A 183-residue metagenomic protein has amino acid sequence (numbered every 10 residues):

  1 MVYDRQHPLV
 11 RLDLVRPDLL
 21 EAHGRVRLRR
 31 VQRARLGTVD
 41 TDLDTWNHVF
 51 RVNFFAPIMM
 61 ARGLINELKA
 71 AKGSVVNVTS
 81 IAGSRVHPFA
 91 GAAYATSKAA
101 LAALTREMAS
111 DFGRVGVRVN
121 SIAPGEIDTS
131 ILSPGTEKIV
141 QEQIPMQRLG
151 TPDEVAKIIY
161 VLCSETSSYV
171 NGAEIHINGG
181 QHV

Functional and structural regions predicted by a protein language model:
L36-T38, D42-F50, L132, V140: Substrate-binding pocket helix/loop in short-chain dehydrogenase/reductase
T41, V86-A95, E107: Active-site loop-to-helix junction immediately N-terminal to the catalytic Tyr of the SDR YXXXK motif in Rossmann-fold
A61, S97, T105: Active-site helix of classical SDR
N66, S110-D111, S168: Alpha-helical segment proximal to the catalytic Tyr-Lys
S80: Residue(s) in the substrate-gating loop at a strand-loop-helix junction that position the organic substrate next
G113, R118, V170-G172: Short, small/polar-rich loop/turn modules that mediate ligand/substrate recognition or access, typified
T151-I177, H182: C-terminal substrate-recognition "lid" of short-chain dehydrogenase/reductases
